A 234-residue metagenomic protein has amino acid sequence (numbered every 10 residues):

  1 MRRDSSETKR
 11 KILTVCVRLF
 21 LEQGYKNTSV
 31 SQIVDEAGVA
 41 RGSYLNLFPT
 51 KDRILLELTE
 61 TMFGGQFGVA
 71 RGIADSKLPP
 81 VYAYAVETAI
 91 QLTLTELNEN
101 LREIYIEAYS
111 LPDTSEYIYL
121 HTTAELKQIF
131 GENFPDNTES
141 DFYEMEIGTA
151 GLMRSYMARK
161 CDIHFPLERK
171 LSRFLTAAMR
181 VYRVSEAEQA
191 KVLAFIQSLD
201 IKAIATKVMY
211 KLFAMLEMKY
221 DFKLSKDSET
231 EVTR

Functional and structural regions predicted by a protein language model:
K11, L19-R53, E57: Helix-turn-helix
L19, G65, V69, L94 (+1 more regions): Short alpha-helical functional segments enriched in proximate histidine and acidic residues
E57, G68-E103, L111, Y119-T123: Hydrophobic alpha-helical connector segments
R102-E107, A187-K191: Short, hydrophobic secondary-structure boundary micro-motifs
Y109-C161, F165-T176: Amphipathic alpha-helical packing segments from all-alpha helical-bundle domains
Q128-E132, A158, D162-R234: C-terminal peripheral helix-coil segments that are non-catalytic and often amphipathic
